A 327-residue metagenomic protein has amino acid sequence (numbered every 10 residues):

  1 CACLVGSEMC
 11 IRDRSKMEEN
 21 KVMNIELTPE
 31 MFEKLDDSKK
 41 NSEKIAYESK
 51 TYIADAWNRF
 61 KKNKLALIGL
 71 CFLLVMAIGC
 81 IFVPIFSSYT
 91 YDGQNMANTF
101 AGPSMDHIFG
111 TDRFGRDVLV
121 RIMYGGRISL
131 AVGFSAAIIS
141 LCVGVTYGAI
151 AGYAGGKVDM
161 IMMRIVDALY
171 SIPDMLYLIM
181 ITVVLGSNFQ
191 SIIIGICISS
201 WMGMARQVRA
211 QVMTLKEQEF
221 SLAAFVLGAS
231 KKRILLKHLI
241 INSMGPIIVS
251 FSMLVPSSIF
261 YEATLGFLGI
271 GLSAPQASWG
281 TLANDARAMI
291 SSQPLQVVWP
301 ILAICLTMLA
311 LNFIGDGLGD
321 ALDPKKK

Functional and structural regions predicted by a protein language model:
C1-D13: Single conserved hydrophobic/aromatic residue that forms the stacking wall/gate of nucleotide- or nucleobase-binding
R14-V145, A149, G156-K157, S258 (+2 more regions): Gly/Trp-centered helix-boundary motif
S38-K39, I128-V132, Y147, D159-M163 (+6 more regions): Short alpha-helical transmembrane interface motifs in multi-pass membrane proteins
N63-L67, I122-G125, S129-G133, I165 (+5 more regions): Loop-to-transmembrane-helix entry motif
M76, A149, L178-V183, I192 (+5 more regions): Transmembrane alpha-helix boundary and packing residues in multipass membrane permease domains and related
I108, D112, V118, C142-G144 (+2 more regions): Generic hydrophobic transmembrane alpha-helix motif, especially the helices
R116-A131, S135, G155-M163, M213 (+2 more regions): Amphipathic cytosolic juxtamembrane alpha-helices at the membrane-cytosol interface of multi-pass membrane transporters
I181-L185, I196, Q211-V212, F260-A303 (+1 more regions): Glycine-rich helix-loop "coupling/hinge" segments at transmembrane-helix boundaries in multipass transporters
